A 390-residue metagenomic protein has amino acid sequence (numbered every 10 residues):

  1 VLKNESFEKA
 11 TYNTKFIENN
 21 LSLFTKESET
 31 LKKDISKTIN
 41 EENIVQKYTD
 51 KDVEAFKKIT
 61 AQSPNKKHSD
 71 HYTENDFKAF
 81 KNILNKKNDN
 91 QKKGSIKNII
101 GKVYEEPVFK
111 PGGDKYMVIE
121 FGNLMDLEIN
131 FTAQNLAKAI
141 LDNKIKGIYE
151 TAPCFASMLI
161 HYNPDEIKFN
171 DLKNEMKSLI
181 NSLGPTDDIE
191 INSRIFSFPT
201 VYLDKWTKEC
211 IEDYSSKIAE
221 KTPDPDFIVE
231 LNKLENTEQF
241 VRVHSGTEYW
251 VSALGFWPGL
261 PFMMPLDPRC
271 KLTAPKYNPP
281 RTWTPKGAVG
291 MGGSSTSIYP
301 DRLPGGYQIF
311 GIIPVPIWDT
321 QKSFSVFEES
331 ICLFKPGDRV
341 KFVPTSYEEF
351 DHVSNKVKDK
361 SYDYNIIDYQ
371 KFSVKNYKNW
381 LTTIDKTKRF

Functional and structural regions predicted by a protein language model:
V1-L31, Q62, S69, F310-P314 (+4 more regions): Extended, hydrophobic interaction surfaces within ordered domains
L2-N90: Catalytic cores of soluble metabolic enzymes centered on carboxylation/carboxyl-transfer
K81-N82, K86-F390: Glycine-rich active-site loops that engage anionic ligands at enzyme catalytic sites
